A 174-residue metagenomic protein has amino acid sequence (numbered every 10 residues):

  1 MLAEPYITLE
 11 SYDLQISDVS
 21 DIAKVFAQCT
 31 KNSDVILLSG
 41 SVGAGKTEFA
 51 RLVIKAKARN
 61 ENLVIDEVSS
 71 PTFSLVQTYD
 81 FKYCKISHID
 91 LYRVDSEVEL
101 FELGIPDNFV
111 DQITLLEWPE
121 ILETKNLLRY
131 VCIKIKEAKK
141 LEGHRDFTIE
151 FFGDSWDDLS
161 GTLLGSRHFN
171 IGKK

Functional and structural regions predicted by a protein language model:
L2, V98, P106-K174: Short phosphate-coordinating micro-motif centered on Lys-Gly-acidic
L2-V25: N-terminal pre-Walker A segment at the start of P-loop NTPase domains
F26-S33: Phosphate-binding P-loop
I36-L38: Hydrophobic anchor at the beta1->P-loop junction of P-loop NTPases
S41: P-loop (Walker A) phosphate-binding loop of NTP-binding proteins
K46: Conserved lysine of the Walker
K55-E67: Post-Walker A helix-loop "phosphate-sensing" segment adjacent to the P-loop in P-loop NTPases
V68-W118: Conserved nucleotide-sensing/catalytic segment adjacent to the nucleotide-binding pocket in NTP-handling enzymes
